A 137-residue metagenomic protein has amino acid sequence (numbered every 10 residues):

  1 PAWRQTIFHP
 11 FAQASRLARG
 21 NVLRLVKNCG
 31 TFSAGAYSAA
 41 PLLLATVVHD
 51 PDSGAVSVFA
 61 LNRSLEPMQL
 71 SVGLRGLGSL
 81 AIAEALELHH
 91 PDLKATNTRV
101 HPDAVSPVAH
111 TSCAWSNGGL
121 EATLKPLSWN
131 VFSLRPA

Functional and structural regions predicted by a protein language model:
P1-V56, L65-M68: Aromatic- and carboxylate-lined catalytic core of secreted/periplasmic carbohydrate-active enzymes
L23-G30, M68-L74, T111-C113, A122: Generic detection of short hydrophobic beta-strand segments and adjacent strand-loop junctions
S38-S79, A85-H90, N130-S133: Carbohydrate-binding surface patches
L77-L124: Acidic, Ser/Thr/Pro-rich beta/coil linker or hinge segments at domain junctions
K125-W129: Tight coil/turn sites that cap or link beta-strands
P136-A137: Short, charged beta-turn/beta-strand-edge "cap" motif at the junction between a beta-strand and an adjacent loop
